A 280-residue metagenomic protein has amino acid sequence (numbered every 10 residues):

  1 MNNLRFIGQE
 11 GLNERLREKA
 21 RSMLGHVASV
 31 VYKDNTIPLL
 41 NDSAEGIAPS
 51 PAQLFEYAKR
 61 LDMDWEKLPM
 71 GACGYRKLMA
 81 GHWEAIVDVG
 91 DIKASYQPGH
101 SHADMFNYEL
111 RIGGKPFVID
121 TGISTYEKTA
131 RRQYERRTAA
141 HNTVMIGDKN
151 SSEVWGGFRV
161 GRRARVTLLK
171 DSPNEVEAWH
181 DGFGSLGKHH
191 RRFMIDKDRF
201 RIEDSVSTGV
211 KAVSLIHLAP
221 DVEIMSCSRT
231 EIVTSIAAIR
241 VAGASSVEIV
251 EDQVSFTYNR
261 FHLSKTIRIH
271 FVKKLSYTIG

Functional and structural regions predicted by a protein language model:
M1-I119, I123, K170, E175: Carbohydrate-active enzyme catalytic cores, enriched for enzymes that act on polyanionic acidic polysaccharides
S124-G280: CBM-like, beta-strand-rich accessory domains located in the C-terminal region of large, secreted polysaccharide-active
